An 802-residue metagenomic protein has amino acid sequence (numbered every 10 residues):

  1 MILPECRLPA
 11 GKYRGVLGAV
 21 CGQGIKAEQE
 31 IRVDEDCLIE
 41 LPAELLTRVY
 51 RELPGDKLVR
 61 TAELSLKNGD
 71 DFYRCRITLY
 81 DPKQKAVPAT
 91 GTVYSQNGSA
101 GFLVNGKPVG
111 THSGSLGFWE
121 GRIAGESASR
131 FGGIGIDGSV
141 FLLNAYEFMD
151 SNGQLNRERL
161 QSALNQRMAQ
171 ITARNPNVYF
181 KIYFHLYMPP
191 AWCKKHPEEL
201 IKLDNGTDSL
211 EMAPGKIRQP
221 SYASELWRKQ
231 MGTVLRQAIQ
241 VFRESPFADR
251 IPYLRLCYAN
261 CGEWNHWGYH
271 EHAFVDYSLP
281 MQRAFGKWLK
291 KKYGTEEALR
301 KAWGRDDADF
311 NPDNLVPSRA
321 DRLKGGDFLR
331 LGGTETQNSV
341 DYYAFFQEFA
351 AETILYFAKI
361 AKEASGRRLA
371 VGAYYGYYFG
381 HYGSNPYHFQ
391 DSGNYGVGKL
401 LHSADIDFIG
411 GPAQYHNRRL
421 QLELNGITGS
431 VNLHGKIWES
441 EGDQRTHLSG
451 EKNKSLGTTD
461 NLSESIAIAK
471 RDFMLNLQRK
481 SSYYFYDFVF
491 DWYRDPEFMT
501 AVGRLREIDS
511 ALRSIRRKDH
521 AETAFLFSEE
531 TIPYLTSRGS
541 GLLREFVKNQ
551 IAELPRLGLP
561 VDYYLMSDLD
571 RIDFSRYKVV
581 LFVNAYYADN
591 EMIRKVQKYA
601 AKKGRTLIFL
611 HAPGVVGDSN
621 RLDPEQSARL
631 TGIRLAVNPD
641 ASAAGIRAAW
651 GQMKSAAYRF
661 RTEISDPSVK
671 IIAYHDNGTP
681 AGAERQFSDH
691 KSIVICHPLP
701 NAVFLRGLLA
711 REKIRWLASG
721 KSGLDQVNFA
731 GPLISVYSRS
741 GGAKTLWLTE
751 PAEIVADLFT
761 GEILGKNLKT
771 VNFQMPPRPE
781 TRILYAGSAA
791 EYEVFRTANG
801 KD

Functional and structural regions predicted by a protein language model:
T47-T61: Short glycine/proline/serine/threonine-rich loop/turn segments at secondary-structure transition edges
Y73-G132, S514: N-terminal carbohydrate-binding accessory modules
T78, R367, G372-N549, I633-R659 (+3 more regions): Hydrophobic targeting/anchoring helices
P108-W119, L142-Q161, A213-T233, T334-E352 (+7 more regions): The substrate-binding groove and active-site-proximal loops of carbohydrate-active enzymes, especially glycoside
F118-A124, S392-L400, E553-D573: A short, well-structured beta->alpha microelement
A124-E211, Q230, I239-R243, Y356-A364 (+1 more regions): Aromatic-lined substrate-binding rim segments of carbohydrate-active enzymes
K194-I406, I427: Polysaccharide-binding and catalytic clefts of secreted carbohydrate-active enzymes
S465-A467, V583-D802: A conserved amphipathic helix/loop scaffold that creates a polar/acidic microenvironment used either to coordinate
